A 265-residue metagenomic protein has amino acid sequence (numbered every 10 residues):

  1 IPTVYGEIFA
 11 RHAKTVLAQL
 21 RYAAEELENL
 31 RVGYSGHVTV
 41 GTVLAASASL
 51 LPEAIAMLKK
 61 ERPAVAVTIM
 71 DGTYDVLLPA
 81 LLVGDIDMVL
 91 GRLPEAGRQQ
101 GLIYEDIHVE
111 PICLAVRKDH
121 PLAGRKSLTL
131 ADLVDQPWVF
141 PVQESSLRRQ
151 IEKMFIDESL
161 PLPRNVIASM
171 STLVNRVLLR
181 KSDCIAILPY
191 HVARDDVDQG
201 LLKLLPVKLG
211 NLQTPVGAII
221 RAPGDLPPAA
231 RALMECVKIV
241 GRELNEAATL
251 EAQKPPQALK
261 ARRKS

Functional and structural regions predicted by a protein language model:
I1-N29, I239-R242: Alpha-helical "hinge/linker" immediately C-terminal to small N-terminal DNA-binding modules
T3-G6, V40, A80-L82, L133 (+2 more regions): Hydrophobic residues within well-ordered alpha-helices
S35-R98: Central regulatory/effector-binding core of bacterial HTH transcription factors
H37-G41, V89, A115, V139 (+2 more regions): Short, well-ordered beta-strand segments
T73-I86, R92, E144-L202, R263: Hydrophobic hinge/microswitch elements
R92-L93, L122-A123, Q136-E158, Y190 (+3 more regions): Secondary-structure junction motif
R98-D106, E110-P111, R125, D132 (+1 more regions): Beta-alpha-beta core module
L102-Q143, Q213-L226, M234-R242: Hydrophobic/proline-rich hinge and linker segments of small-molecule sensing/allosteric domains, predominantly
